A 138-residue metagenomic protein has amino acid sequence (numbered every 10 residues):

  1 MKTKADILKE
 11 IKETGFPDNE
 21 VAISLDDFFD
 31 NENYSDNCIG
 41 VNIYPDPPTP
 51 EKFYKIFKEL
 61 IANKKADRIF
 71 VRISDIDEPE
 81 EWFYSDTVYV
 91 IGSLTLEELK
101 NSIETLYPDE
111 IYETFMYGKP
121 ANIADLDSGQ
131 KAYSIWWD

Functional and structural regions predicted by a protein language model:
M1-I91, E98-E104: Long, contiguous N-terminal structural blocks used for assembly/anchoring
I91-L94, W136-D138: Short, flexible beta-strand-to-coil junctions
Y107-D138: Acidic, proline/glycine-rich low-complexity IDRs
